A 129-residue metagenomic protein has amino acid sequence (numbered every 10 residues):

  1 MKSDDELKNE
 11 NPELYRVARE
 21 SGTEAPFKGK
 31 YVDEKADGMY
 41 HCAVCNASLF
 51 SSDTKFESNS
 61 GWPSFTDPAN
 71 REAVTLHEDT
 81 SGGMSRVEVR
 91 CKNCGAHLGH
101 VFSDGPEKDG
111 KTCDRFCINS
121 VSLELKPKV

Functional and structural regions predicted by a protein language model:
M1-V129: A short Gly-Trp-Pro
